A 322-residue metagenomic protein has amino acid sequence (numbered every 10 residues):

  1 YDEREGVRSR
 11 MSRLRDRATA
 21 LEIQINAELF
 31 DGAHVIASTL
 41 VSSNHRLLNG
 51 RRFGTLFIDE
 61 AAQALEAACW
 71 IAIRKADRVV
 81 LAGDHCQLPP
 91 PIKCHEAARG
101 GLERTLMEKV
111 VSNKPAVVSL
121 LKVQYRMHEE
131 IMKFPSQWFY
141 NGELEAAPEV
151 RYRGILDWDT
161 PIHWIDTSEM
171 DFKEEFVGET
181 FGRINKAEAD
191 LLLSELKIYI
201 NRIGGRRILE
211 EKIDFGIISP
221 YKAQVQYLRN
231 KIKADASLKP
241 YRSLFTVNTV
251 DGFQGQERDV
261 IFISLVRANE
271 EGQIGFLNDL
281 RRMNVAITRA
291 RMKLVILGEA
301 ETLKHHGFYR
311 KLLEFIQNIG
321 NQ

Functional and structural regions predicted by a protein language model:
Y1-T55: Conserved helicase NTPase catalytic core signature
A27, V41-Q322: Conserved helicase motor core of SF1/SF2 NTP-dependent helicases
